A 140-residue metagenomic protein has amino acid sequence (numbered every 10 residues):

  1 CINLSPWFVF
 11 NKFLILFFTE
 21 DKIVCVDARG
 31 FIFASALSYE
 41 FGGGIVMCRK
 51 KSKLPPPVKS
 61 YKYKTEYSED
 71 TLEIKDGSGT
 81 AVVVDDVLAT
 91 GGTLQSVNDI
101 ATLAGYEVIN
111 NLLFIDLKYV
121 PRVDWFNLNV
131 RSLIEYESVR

Functional and structural regions predicted by a protein language model:
C1-E20, G77: Active-site-facing substrate-recognition patch
T19-D27: Short glycine-rich phosphate-binding loop at a beta-alpha junction
D21, G79, I109: Conserved acidic residues
A28, K50-S52, D116-L117, E135: Short, ordered loop/turn segments at secondary-structure junctions
I32-F41, V97-N98: Short Gly/Thr/Asp-enriched flexible loops that form oxyanion-binding sites at enzyme active sites
G43-V82: Short, glycine/charge-rich flexible loops or terminal/linker lids adjacent to PRPP-binding catalytic cores
D85-N98: Acidic, divalent-metal-coordinating active-site segment for phosphoryl/phosphodiester hydrolysis, typified by short
Q95-R140: PRPP-dependent phosphoribosyltransferase catalytic core
